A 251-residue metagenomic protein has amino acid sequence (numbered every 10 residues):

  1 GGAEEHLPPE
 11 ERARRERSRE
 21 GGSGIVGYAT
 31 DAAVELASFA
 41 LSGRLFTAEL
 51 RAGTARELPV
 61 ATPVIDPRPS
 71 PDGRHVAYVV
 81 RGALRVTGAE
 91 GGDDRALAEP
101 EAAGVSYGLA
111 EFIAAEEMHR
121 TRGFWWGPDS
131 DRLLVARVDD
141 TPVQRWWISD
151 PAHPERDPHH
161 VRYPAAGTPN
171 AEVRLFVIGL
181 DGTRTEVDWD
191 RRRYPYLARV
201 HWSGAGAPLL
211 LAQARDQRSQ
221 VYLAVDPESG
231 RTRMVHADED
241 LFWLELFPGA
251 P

Functional and structural regions predicted by a protein language model:
G1-P251: Beta-propeller folds
